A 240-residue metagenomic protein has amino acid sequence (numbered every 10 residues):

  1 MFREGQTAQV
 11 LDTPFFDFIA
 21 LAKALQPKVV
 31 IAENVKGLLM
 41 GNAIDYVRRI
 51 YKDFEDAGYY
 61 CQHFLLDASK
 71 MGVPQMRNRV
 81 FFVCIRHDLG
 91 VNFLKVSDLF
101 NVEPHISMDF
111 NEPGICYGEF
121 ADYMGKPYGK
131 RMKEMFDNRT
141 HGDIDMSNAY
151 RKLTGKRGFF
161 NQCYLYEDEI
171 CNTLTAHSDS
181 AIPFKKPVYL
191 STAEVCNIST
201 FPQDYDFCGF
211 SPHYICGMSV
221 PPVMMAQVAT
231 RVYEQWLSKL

Functional and structural regions predicted by a protein language model:
M1-L240: Conserved active-site and SAM-binding loop architecture of S-adenosyl-L-methionine-dependent nucleic-acid
